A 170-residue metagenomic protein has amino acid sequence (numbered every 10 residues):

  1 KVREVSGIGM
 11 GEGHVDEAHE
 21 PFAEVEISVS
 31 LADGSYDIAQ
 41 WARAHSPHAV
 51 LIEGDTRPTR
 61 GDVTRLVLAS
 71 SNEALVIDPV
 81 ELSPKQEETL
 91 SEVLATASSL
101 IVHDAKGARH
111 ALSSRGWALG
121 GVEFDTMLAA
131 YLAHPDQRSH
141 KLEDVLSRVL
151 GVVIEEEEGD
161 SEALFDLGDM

Functional and structural regions predicted by a protein language model:
K1-S98: Long, highly charged low-complexity segments
K1-V5, L150-M170: Acidic, Mg2+-coordinating catalytic module of metal-dependent nucleases/exonucleases that use a two-metal-ion mechanism
R3, A39, R43, E87-S91 (+5 more regions): Generic detector of well-ordered alpha-helical segments enriched in charged/polar residues, highlighting helical
E17-F22, S70-N72, V122-M127, I154 (+1 more regions): Short acidic (Asp/Glu) and glycine-rich catalytic loops that position anionic groups and cofactors
E17-H19, E81, G107, L128 (+3 more regions): Low-complexity, compositionally biased segments
V29, R57, E81, T96-S99 (+2 more regions): Generic amphipathic alpha-helical segments used as scaffolds and interaction surfaces in large, multi-domain proteins
L100-D104: Structural recognition of the conserved hydrophobic beta-strand(s) that form the central parallel beta-sheet of P-loop
K106-G159: Metal-dependent phosphoesterase core characteristic of DEDDh/y 3'-5' exonuclease domains
